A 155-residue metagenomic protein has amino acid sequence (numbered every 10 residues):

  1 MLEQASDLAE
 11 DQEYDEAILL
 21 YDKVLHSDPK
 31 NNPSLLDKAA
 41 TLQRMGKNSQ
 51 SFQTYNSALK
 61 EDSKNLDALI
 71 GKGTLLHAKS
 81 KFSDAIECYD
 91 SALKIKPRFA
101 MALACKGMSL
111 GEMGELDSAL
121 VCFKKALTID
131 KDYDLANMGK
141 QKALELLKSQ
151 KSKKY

Functional and structural regions predicted by a protein language model:
M1-S27, P33, D37-R44: Alpha-helical segment of the N-proximal tetratricopeptide repeat
A9, Q43, I70, T74-H77 (+2 more regions): Position-specific recognition of the canonical hydrophobic site in helix A of tetratricopeptide repeat
N32-P33, L66-D67, A100-M101, D134-L135: Helix-start (N-cap) detector for alpha-helical repeat units in TPR-like alpha-solenoids, especially tetratricopeptide
